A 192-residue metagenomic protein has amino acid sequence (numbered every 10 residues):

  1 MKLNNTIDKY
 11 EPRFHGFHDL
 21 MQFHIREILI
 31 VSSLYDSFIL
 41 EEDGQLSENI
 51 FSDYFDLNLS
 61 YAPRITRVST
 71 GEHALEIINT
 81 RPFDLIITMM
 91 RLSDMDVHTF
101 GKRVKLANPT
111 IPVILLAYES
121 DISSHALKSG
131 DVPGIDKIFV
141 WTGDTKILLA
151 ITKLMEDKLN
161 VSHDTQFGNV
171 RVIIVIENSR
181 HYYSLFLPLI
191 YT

Functional and structural regions predicted by a protein language model:
M1-F14, H18-D19, R67-S69, I114-Y182: Output/docking surface of receiver
N4, R13-I50, I65-R67, A74 (+2 more regions): Conserved acidic segment of CheY-like receiver
T6-Y10, D36-E42, L46-F51, S60-A62 (+5 more regions): Conserved phosphotransfer microenvironments
F23-H24, S60, N108, Q166-N169: Short, flexible coil/linker segments at domain boundaries that flank nucleotide/cofactor-interacting
S32, M90, T142: Residues that line or immediately flank small-molecule/substrate-binding pockets and catalytic motifs
E48-S60, L127-K128, L159-T165, T192: Alpha-helix termini
T99-R103, K153, L189: A short acidic, amphipathic alpha-helical/loop segment
